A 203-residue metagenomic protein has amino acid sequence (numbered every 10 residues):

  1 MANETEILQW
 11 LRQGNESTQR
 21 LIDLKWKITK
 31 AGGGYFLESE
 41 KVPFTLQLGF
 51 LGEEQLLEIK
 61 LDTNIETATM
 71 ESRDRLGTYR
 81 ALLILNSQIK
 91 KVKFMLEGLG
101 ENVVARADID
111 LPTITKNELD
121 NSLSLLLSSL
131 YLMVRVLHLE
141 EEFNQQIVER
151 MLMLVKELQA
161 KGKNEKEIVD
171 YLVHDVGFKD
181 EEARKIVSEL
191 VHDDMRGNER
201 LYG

Functional and structural regions predicted by a protein language model:
M1-P43, I168: Charge-rich, low-complexity N-terminal segments
N3, G77-I89, D108-E141: Ampiphathic alpha-helical segments that act as solvent-exposed interaction surfaces
F44-A68: A short acidic-to-branched-hydrophobic micro-motif
L61-N102: Short, internal acidic amphipathic alpha-helical interface segments that mediate docking to partner proteins
V103-A107: Short, aliphatic-rich beta-strand segments
H138-V176: Short, highly charged C-terminal tails/helix-capping segments
V173-I186: Short, basic interhelical loop/turn and adjoining N-cap of the next helix at nucleic-acid- or acidic-partner-contacting
M195-G203: Short Lys/Arg-enriched helix C-cap and helix-to-coil transition segments that create basic nucleic-acid-contact patches
